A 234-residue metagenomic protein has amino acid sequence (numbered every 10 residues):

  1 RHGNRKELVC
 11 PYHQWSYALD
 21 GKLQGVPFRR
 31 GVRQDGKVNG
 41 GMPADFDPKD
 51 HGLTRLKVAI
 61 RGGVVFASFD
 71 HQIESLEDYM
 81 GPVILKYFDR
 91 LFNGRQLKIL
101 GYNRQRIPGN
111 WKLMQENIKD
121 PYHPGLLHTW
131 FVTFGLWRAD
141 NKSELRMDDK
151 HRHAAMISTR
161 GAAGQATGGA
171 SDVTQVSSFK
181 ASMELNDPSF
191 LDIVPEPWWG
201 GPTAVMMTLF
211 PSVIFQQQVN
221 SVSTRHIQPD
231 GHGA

Functional and structural regions predicted by a protein language model:
R1-H71, D78, P82-L85: Rieske [2Fe-2S] iron-sulfur-binding domain
L56-A234: C-terminal catalytic domain of Rieske-type non-heme iron oxygenases
